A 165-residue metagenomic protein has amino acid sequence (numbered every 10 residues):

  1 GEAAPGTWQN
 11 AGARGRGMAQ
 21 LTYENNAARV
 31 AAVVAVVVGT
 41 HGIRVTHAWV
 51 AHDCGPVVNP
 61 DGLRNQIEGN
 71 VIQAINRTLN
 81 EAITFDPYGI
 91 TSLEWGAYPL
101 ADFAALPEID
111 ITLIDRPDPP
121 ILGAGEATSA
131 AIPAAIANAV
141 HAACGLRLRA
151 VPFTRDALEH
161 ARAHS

Functional and structural regions predicted by a protein language model:
G1-N25, A31-S165: C-terminal catalytic domains of large/alpha subunits in multi-subunit enzymes
